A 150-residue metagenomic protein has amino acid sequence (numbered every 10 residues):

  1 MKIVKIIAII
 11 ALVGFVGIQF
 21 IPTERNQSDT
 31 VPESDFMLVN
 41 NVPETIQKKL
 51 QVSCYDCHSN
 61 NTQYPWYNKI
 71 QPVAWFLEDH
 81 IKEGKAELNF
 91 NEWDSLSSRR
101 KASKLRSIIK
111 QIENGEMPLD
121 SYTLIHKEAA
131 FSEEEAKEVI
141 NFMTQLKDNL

Functional and structural regions predicted by a protein language model:
M1-V39, Q145-L150: Post-cleavage N-terminal segment of exported redox proteins
N26-N41, F90-D94, D120-I125: Sequence context of c-type cytochrome heme-c attachment sites
L38-V42, A74-N89: Short microdomains enriched in Cys/His and/or Lys/Arg
V42-Y55, L77: Sequence/structural segment immediately N-terminal to covalent heme-attachment motifs in c-type and related
L50-N61, M117, V139: The canonical Cys-X-X-Cys-His
Y64-E78: Acidic helix-start/capping segments at beta-turn-to-alpha-helix junctions
H80-K110, K127-A136: Electron-transfer interface patches adjacent to heme c in soluble/periplasmic c-type cytochromes and di-/multiheme
N114-E116, T123, K127-L150: C-terminal capping alpha-helices of c-type cytochrome domains
